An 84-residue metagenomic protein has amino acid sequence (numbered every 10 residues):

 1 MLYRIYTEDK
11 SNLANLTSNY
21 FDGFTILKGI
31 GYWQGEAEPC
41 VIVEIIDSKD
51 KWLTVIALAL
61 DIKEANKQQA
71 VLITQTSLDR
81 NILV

Functional and structural regions predicted by a protein language model:
M1-V84: Positively charged, small/polar-rich N-terminal and surface patches that mediate targeting and assembly and bind
